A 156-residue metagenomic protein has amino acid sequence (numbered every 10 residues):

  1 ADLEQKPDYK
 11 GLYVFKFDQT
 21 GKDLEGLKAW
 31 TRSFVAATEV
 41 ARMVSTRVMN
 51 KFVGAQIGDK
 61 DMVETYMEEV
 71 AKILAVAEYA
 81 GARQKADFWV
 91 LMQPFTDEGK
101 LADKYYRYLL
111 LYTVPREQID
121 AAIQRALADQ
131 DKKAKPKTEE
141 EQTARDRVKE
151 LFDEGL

Functional and structural regions predicted by a protein language model:
A1-L156: Domain-level marker for long, solvent-exposed, non-transmembrane regions
